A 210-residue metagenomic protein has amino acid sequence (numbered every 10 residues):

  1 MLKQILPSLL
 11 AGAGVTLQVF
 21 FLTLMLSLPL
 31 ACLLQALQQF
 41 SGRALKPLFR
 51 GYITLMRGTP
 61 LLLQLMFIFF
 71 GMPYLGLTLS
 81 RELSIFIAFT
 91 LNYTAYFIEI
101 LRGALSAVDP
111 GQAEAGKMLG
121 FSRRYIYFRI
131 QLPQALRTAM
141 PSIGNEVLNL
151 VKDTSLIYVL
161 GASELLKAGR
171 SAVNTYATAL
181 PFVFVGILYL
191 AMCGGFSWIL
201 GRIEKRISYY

Functional and structural regions predicted by a protein language model:
M1-Y210: Transmembrane alpha-helices and adjacent helix-loop boundaries
